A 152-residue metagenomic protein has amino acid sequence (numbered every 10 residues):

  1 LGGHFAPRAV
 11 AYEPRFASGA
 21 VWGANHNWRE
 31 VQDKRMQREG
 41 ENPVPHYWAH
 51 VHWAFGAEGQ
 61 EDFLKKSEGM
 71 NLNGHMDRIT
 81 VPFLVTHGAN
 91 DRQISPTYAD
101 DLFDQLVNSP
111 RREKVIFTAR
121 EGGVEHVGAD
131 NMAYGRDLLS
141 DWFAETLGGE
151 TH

Functional and structural regions predicted by a protein language model:
G2-A6: Gly/Ala-rich beta-loop-alpha elbow adjacent to hydrolase catalytic centers
R8-D62: Hydrolase active-site cap/lid region
A20, L84-T86, V115: Conserved hydrophobic packing residues within short motifs/helices of P-loop NTPase cores of ABC-family ATPases
A57-H75: Active-site nucleophile elbow and catalytic-triad environment of alpha/beta-hydrolase enzymes
I79-T80, V85-H87, D91: Short beta-strand/loop motif that positions the catalytic acidic residue of the alpha/beta-hydrolase fold
V81, S95-Q105: Short alpha-helix in the alpha/beta-hydrolase fold that links the catalytic acid
F103-V124, L138: Catalytic histidine neighborhood in serine/cysteine hydrolases with alpha/beta-hydrolase-type architecture
G128-H152: Catalytic active-site module of serine/aspartate enzymes centered on a nucleophile-bearing elbow/loop
